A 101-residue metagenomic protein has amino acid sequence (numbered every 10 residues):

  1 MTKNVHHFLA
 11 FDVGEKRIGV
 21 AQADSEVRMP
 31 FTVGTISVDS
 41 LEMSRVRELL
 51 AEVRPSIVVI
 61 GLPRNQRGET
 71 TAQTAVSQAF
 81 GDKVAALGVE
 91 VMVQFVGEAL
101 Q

Functional and structural regions predicted by a protein language model:
T2-F11, E15-Q101: Phosphate- and other anionic-substrate recognition elements at nucleic-acid/protein interfaces
